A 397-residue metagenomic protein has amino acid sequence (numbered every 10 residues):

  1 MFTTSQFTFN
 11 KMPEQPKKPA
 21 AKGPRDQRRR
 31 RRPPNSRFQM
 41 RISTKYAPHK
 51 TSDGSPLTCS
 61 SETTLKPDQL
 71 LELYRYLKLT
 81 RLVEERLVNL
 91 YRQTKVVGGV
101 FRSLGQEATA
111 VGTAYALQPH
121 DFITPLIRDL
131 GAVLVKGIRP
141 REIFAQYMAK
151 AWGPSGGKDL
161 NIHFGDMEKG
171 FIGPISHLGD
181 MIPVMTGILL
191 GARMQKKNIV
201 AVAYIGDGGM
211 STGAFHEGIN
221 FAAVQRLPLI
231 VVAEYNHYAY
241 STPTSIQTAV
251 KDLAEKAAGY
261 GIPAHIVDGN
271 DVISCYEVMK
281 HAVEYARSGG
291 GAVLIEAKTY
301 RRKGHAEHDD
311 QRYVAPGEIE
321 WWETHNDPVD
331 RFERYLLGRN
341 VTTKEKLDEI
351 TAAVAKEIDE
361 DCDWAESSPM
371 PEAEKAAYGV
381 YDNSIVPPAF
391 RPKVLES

Functional and structural regions predicted by a protein language model:
F2-T109, K303, Q311-S397: Conserved acidic/glycine
G23-D26, T51-D53, R75-K78, G98-V100 (+5 more regions): Short linear motifs at secondary-structure transitions and domain/linker junctions
Q39, T113-A116, E284-A286: A general structural signal for short secondary-structure junctions and capping/turn motifs
A47, I162, V293: A broad, low-specificity signal marking well-ordered, structured residues that form hydrophobic/aromatic
L82-N89, Q93-Q225, P243-A249, A254 (+1 more regions): Cofactor-binding active-site loop characterized by glycine-rich and histidine/acidic residues
I127, A297-T299, V380: A general secondary-structure junction signal
F171-S367: Glycine-rich ThDP/TPP pyrophosphate-binding loop and its adjacent helix/strand module within ThDP-dependent enzymes
